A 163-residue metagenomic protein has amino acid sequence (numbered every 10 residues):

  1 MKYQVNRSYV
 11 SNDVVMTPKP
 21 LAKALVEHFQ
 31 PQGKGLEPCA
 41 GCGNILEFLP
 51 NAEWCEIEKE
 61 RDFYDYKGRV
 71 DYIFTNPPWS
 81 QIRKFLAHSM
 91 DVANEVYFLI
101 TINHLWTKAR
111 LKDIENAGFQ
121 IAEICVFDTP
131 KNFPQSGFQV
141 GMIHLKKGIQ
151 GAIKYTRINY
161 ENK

Functional and structural regions predicted by a protein language model:
M1-K163: Class I S-adenosyl-L-methionine-dependent methyltransferase catalytic core
